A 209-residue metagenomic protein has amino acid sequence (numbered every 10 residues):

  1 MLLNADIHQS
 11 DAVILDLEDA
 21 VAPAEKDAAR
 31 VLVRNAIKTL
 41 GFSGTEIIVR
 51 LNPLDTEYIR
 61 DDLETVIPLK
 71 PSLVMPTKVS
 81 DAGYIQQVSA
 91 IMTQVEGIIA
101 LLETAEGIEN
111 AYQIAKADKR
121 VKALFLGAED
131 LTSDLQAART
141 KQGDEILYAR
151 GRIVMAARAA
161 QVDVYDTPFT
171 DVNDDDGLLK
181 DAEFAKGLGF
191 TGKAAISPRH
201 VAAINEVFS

Functional and structural regions predicted by a protein language model:
M1-S209: Expand to "…catalyze enediolate/carbanion chemistry for C-C bond making/breaking, isomerization, decarboxylation
